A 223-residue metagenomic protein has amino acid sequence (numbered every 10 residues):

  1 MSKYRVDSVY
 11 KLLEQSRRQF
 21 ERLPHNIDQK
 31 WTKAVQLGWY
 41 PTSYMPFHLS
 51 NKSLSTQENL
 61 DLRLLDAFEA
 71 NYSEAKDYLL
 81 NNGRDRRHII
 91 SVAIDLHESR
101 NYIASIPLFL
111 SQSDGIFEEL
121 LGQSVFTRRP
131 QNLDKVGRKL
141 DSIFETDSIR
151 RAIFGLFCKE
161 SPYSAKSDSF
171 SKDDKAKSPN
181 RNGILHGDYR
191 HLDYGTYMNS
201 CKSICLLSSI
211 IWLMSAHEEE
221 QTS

Functional and structural regions predicted by a protein language model:
M1-K76: Internal, Lys/Arg-enriched amphipathic helical interaction segments that engage polyanionic partners
E58-L65, L79-G83, Y102-I106, S171-D174: Amphipathic, non-membrane alpha-helical segments in soluble helical-bundle scaffolds
D61, I90, Y102-F109, S113 (+3 more regions): Short runs of predominantly hydrophobic/aromatic residues within well-ordered alpha helices that form helix-helix
N71-D77, R86-A93, N180-G187: Glycine-rich, often proline-containing surface loops adjacent to acidic residues and nearby aromatics that form
Y78-N82, R138-P179: Short, mixed-charge amphipathic alpha-helical segments
N81-S142: Amphipathic alpha-helical interface elements
E98-N101, S113-L121, V125, E145 (+3 more regions): Hydrophobic/aromatic-lined pockets within catalytic cores
Y163-S223: Charge-enriched, short contiguous segments at helix-coil
